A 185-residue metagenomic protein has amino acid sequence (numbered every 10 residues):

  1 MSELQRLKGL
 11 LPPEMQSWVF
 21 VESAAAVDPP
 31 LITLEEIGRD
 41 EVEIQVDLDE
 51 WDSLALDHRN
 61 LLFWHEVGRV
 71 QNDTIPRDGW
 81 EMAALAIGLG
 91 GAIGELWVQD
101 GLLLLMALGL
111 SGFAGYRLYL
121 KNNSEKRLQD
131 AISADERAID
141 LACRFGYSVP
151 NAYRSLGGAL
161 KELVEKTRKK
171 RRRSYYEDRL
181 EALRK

Functional and structural regions predicted by a protein language model:
M1-N60, Q71-D73, R144, E162-R168: Peri-catalytic and regulatory segments of divalent metal-dependent proteins
S2-S17, L105-R168: Short helix/loop segments within enzyme catalytic domains that coordinate or immediately flank catalytic cofactors
E22-E35, I139-K185: Active-site-proximal gating segments in proteases and membrane effectors
R59, G79-A84, D130: Amphipathic alpha-helical interface surfaces
F63-N72, S133, R137: Active-site His/Glu-centered metal-binding helix of metallohydrolases
V67-A83: Catalytic Zn2+-binding segment of zinc metalloproteases
V67-G68, I87-W97, R154-A159: A general structural signal for short secondary-structure boundary/capping elements
E81-N123: Transmembrane alpha-helical hairpins and terminal membrane-anchor modules
